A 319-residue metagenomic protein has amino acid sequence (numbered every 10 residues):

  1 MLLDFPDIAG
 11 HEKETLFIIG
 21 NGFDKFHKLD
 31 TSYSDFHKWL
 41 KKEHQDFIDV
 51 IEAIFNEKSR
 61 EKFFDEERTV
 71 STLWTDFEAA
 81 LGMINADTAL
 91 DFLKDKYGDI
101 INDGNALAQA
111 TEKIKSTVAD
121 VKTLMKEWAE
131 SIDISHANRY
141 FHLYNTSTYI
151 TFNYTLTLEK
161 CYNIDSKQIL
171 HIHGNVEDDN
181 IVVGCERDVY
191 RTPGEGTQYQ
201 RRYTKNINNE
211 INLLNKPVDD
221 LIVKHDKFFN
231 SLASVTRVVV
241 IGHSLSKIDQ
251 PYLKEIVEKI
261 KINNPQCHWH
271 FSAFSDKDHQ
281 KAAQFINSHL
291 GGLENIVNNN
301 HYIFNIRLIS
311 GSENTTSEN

Functional and structural regions predicted by a protein language model:
M1-H27, K224-N319: SIR2/sirtuin-family catalytic core signature
L2-T15, H27, T31, D35-G174 (+4 more regions): Active-site periphery "cap/insert" segments of enzyme catalytic domains
D46-I54, D179-V182, Q200-K205, W269-D276 (+1 more regions): Short C-terminal domain-edge/linker segments immediately following a structured domain
E61-E66, T192-R202, F285-H289: A general structural signal for short secondary-structure boundary/capping elements
K160, E177-R187, K281: Short, charged, surface-exposed secondary-structure boundary motifs
I181-T192, S312-N319: Short, surface-exposed amphipathic charged segments that create phosphate/polyanion-binding patches used for binding
T192-A233: Acidic, metal/cofactor-coordinating or nucleic-acid-engaging core segments within structured domains
